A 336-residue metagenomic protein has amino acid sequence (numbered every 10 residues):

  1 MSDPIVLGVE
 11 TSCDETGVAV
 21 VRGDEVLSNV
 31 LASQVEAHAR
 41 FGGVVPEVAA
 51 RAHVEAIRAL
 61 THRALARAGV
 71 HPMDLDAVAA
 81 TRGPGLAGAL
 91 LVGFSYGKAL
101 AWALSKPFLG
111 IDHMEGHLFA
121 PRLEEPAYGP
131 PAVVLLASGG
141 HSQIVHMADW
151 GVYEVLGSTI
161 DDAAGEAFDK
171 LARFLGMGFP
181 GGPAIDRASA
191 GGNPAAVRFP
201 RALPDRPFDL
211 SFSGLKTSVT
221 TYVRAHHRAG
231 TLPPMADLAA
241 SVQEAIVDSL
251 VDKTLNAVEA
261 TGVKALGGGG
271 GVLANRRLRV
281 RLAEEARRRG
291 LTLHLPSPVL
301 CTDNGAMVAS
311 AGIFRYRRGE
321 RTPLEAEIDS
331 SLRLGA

Functional and structural regions predicted by a protein language model:
M1-P4, I111-V133: Conserved phosphate-binding catalytic cores of ATP/NTP-utilizing and phosphoryl-transfer enzymes
S2-P4, T11-S12, A19, N29 (+5 more regions): A short helix-loop
D3-P84, H117: N-terminal beta-alpha supersecondary unit
A68-D74, Y96-E115, A120: Nucleotide and nucleotide-moiety/phosphate-recognizing core
H71, R187-L266, V272-R289, Y316 (+1 more regions): A contiguous, well-structured pocket-lining segment that forms one wall/lid of small-molecule binding clefts in soluble
A80-L104, L123, R276-E285: Short Gly/Thr/Asp-enriched flexible loops that form oxyanion-binding sites at enzyme active sites
G110-I111, A283-M307: Conserved phosphate-binding/catalytic loops in two-lobed NTP-binding clefts
P296-L334: Glycine-rich phosphate-binding/hydrolytic loop that grips phosphoryl groups
